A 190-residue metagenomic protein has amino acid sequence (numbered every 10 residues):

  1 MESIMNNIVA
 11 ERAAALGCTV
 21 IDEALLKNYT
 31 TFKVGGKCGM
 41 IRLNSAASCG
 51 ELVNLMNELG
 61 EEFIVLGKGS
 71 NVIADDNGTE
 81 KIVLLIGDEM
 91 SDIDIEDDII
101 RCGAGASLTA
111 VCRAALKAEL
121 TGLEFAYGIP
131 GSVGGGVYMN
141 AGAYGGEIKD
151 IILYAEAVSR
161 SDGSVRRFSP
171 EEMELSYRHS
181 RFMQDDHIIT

Functional and structural regions predicted by a protein language model:
I4-V133: Anion-binding (especially nucleotide phosphate/pyrophosphate-binding) glycine-rich loop and adjoining beta-alpha core
G35, G39-A47, I73-S91, Y138-S169 (+1 more regions): Structural signature of FAD isoalloxazine-binding scaffolds in flavoprotein oxidoreductases
T121, I151, E171-M173: Short beta-strand or tight-loop elements that sit immediately N-terminal to catalytic metal-binding acidic residues
E172-F182: Flexible, small-/acidic-enriched active-site or ligand-binding loops
